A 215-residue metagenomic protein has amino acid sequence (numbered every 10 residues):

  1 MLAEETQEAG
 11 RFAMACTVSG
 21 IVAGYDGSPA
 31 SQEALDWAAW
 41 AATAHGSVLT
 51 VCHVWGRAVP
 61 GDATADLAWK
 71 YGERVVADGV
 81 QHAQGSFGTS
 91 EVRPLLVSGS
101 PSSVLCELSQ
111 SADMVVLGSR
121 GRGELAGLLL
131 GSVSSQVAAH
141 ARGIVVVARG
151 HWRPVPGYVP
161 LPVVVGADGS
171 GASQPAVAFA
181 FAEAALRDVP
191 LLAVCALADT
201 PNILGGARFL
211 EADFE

Functional and structural regions predicted by a protein language model:
M1-R11, T17, S31, L35 (+3 more regions): Gly/Ser-rich helix-loop-strand patches that form or flank binding pockets for ribonucleotide-derived cofactors
A3-E4, A9-D66, L161-F214: Small/aliphatic-rich secondary-structure junction motif
D66-V80: Short, surface-exposed alpha-helical segments at coil->helix boundaries
A83-S90: Short helix-capping segments at alpha-helix termini
S86, G150, L186-R187: Cytoplasmic membrane-interface segments at the C-terminal ends of transmembrane helices
T89, G157-V164: Glycine-rich ATP/GTP-binding catalytic cores of kinases/NTPases
P94: Rossmann-fold cofactor-recognition segment
